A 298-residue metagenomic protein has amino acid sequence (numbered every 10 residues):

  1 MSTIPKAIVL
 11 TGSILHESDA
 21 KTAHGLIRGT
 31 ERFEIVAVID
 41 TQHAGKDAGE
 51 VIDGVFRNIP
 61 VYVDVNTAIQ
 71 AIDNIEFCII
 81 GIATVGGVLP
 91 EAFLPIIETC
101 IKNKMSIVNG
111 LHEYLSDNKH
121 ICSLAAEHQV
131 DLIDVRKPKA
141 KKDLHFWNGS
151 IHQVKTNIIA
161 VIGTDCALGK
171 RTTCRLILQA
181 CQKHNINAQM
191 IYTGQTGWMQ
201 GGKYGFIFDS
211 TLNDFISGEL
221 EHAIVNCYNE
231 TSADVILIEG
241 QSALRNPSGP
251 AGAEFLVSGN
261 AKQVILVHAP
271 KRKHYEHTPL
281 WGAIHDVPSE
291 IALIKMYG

Functional and structural regions predicted by a protein language model:
S2-K6, G29, K46-V55, Y62-V65 (+3 more regions): ATP-dependent carboxylate-amine ligase catalytic core
S2-P90, L280-D286, E290, K295-G298: N-terminal glycine-/serine-/threonine-rich beta1-alpha1-beta2 phosphate-ribose binding loop of Rossmann-like
E76-F77, S106, V235, Q263: Structural motif
G86, I96-I158: Extreme N-terminal, non-catalytic leader segments that precede Walker-type/kinase nucleotide-binding cores
V108-E113, A160-L168, I207-T211: Flexible, glycine/proline-enriched loop segments at strand-loop-helix junctions that form or flank small-ligand binding
E113-L115, A140-K142, G149, S217-N226 (+1 more regions): Conserved catalytic-core segment of NTP-binding enzymes
F146-Q189: Walker A (P-loop) phosphate-binding motif
